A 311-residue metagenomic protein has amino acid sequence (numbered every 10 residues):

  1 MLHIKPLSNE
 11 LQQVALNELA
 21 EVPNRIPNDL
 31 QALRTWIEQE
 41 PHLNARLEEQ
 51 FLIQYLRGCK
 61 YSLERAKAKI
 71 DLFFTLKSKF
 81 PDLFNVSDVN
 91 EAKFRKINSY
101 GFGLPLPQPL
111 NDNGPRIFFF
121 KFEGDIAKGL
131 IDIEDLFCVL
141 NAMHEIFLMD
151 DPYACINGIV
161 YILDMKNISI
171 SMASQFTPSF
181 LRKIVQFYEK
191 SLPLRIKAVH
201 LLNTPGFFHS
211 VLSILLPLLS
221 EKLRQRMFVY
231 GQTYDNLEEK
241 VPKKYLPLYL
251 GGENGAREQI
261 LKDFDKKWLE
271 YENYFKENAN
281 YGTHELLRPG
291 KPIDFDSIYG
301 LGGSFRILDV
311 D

Functional and structural regions predicted by a protein language model:
M1-D311: Basic, amphipathic alpha-helical/coil surface patches used to engage anionic, phosphate-bearing ligands and membranes
